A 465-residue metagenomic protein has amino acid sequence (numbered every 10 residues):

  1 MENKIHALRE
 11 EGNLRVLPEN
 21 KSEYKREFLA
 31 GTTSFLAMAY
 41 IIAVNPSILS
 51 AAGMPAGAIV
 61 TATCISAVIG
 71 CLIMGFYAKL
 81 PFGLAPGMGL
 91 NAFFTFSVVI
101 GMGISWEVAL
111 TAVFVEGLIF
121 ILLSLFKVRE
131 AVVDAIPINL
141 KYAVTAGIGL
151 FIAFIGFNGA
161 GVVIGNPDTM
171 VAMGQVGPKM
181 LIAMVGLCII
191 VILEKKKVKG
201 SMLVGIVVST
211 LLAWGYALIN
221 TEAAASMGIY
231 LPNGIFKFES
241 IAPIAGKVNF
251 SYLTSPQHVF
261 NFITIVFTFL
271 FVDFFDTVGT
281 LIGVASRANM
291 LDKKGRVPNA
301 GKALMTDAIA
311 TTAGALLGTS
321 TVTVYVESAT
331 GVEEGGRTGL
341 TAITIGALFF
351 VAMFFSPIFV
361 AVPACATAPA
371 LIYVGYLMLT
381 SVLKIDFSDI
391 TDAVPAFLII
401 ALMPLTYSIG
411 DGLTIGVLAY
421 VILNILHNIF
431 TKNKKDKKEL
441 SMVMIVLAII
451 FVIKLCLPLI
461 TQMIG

Functional and structural regions predicted by a protein language model:
E2-A58, V171-A172, I206-G301, C456 (+1 more regions): Helix-loop-helix hairpins and the membrane-proximal interhelical loops of multi-pass alpha-helical transport proteins
H6-N45, S66, G87-F96, I100-I148 (+1 more regions): Helix-loop-helix junctions within the multi-pass membrane cores of secondary transporters/permeases
F28, I48, V132, G200 (+3 more regions): Residue-level signature of catalytic and energy-coupling elements of molecular machines, predominantly ATP/GTP-dependent
T32-A39, I69-L72, F76, A153 (+4 more regions): Hydrophobic/aromatic residues within the transmembrane alpha-helices of Major Facilitator Superfamily
S47, L72, F76, S97 (+3 more regions): Membrane-interface helix caps of multi-pass small-molecule transporters
A52-L72: Loop-to-helix transition at the N-terminal end of transmembrane alpha-helices
A67-M88, I119: Juxtamembrane transmembrane-helix boundary signature
M102-G215, I343-G465: Membrane-embedded alpha-helical modules
